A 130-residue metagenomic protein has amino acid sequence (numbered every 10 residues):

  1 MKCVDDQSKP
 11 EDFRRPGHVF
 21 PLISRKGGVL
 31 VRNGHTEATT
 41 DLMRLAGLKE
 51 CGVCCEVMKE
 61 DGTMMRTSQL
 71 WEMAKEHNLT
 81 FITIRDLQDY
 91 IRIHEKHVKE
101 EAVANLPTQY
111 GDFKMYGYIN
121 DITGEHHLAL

Functional and structural regions predicted by a protein language model:
M1-L130: Catalytic domains of riboflavin
